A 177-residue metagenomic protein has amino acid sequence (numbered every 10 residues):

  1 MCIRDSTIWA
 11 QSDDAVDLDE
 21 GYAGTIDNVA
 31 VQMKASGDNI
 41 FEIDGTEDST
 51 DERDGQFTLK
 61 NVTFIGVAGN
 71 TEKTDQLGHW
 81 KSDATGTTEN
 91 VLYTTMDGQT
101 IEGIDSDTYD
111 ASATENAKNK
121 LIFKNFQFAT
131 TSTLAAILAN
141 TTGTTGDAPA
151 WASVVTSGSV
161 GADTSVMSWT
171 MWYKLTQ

Functional and structural regions predicted by a protein language model:
R4-Q177: Extracellular beta-rich repeat passengers
